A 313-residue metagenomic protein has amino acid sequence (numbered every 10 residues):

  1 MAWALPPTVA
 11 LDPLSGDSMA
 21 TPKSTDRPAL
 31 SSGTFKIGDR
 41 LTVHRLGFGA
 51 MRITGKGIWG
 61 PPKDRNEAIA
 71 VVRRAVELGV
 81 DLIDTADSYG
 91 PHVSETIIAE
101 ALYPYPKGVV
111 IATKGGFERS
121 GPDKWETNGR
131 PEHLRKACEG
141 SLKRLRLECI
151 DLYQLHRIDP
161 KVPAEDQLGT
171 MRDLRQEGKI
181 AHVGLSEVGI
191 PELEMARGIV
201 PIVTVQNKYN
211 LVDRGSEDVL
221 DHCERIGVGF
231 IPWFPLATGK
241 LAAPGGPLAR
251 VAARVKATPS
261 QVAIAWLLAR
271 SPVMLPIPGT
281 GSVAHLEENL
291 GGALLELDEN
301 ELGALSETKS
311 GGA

Functional and structural regions predicted by a protein language model:
A2-V109, T238: N-terminal binding-site loop/beta-alpha segment at the start of enzyme catalytic domains that lines or forms
S24, A29, T34, I158-A313: Beta/alpha (TIM)-barrel catalytic core signal, keyed to glycine-rich beta->alpha loops juxtaposed to Asp/Glu that bind
G38, A99-K107, K143-R146, R197-I199 (+1 more regions): Acidic (Asp/Glu)-rich catalytic clusters
R40-L46, G79-L82, Y105-V109, L147-D151 (+4 more regions): Short, well-ordered coil/turn segments that N-cap beta-strands
F48, T85, T113, L152-L155 (+3 more regions): Conserved beta-strand positions
T54-I58, E118-K124, L241-A242, H285-E288: A short acidic, helix-capping loop that chelates divalent metal ions and anchors anionic groups
P61-A75, G129-L145, P191-E194: Short, acidic/polar
L142-P160: Active-site groove signature of glycoside hydrolases
